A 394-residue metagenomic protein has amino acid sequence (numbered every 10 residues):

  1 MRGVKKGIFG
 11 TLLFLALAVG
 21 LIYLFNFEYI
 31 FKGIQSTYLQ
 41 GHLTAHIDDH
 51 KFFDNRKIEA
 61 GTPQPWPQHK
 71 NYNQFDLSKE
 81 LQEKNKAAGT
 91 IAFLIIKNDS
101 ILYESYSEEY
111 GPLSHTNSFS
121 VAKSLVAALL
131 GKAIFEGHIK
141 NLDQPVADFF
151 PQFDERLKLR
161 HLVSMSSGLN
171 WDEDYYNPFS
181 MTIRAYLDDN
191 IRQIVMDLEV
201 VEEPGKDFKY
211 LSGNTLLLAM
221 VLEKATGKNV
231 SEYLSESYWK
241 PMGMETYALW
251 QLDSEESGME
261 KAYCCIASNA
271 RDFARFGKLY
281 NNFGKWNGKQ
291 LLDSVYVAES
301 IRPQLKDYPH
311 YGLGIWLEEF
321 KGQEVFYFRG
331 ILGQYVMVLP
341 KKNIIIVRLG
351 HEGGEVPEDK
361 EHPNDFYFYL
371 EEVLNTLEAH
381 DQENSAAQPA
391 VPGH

Functional and structural regions predicted by a protein language model:
M1-Y110, I139, F368, E372-H394: N-terminal leader/targeting segments and the immediately adjacent pre-domain N-terminus
A87-T90, S114, I331-L332: Short, small/polar residue-rich loop motifs at catalytic or cofactor-binding pockets
D99, T116-N141, L162, L218-L222 (+1 more regions): Active-site SXXK
Y103-S105, P178-P204, K228-Y247: Short, charged, amphipathic alpha-helices and their helix-cap/turn boundaries
E136-L169, D197, K224-Y263: Active-site helix/loop module of the DD-peptidase/beta-lactamase fold, centered on the serine-lysine SxxK catalytic
N214-V221, A262-K285, Q334-H351: Active-site-proximal alpha-helical segments within enzyme catalytic domains
L234-S235, W239-S300: Active-site-proximal binding-pocket segments
T246, Q251, A298-V347: Active-site Gly/Thr loop motif
